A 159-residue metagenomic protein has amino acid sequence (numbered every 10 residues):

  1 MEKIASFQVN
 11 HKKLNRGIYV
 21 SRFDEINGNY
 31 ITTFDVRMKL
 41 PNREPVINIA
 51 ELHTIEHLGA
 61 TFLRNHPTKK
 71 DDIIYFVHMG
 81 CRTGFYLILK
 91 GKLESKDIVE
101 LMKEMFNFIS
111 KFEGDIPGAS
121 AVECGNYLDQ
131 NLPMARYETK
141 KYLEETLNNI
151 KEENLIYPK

Functional and structural regions predicted by a protein language model:
M1-G28, T33, R64-V77, C81-Y86: Non-catalytic beta-strand/loop surface segments
A5, A50, A60, A119-A121 (+1 more regions): A sequence-composition feature that detects small, non-aromatic residues
Y19-S21, V46-N48, R64-P67, I88 (+3 more regions): Generic alpha-helix signal with a bias toward terminal, lower-confidence helices and secondary-structure junctions
I31-N65, Y75-F76: Active/ligand-binding-proximal structured segments within catalytic/core domains that scaffold catalytic residues
L58, F62-P67, E104-F108, F112: Generic non-transmembrane alpha-helical segments
Y75-N149: Active-site-adjacent, His/Asp/Glu-enriched structural segments that form or flank metal-binding and acid/base networks
N148-K159: Charge-rich (especially acidic), low-complexity segments
